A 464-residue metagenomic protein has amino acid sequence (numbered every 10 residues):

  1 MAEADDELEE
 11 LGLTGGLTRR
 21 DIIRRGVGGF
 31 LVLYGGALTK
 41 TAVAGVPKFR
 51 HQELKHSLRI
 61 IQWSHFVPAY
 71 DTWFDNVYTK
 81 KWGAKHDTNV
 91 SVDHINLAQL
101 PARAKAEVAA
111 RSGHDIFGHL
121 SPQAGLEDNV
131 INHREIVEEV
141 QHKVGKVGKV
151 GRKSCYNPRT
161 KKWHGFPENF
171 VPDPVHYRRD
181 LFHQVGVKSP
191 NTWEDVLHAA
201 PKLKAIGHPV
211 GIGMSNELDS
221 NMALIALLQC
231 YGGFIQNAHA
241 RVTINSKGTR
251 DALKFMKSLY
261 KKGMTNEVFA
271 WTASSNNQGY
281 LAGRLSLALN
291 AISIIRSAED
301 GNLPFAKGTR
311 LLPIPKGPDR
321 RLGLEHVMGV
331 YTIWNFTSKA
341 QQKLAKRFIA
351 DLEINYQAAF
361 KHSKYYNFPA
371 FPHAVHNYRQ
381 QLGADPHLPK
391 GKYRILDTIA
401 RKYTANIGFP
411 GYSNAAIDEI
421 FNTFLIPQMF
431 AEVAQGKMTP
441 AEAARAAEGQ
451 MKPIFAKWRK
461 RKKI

Functional and structural regions predicted by a protein language model:
M1-D21: N-terminal secretory signal peptides
G45-Q52, H119-P174, L197, A226 (+1 more regions): Hinge/lid segment of periplasmic solute-binding proteins
F74, N89, H94, P158-T160 (+2 more regions): C-terminal capping/gating helix-and-loop segments adjacent to ligand/active sites or protein-protein/ligand interfaces
K80-G148, D180-N191, N277-G279, G283-L287 (+2 more regions): Extracytoplasmic "Venus flytrap"/periplasmic binding protein-like
A124, M222-A226, K254-D351: Extracytoplasmic/periplasmic substrate-binding proteins
P158-E168, D173, L197-V242, G248 (+1 more regions): Extracytoplasmic/periplasmic solute-binding protein
A200-K202, I206, H239-F269, I314: Glycine-centered hinge/linker elements that transmit conformational signals in sensory and ligand-binding systems
S293-A306, G317-L425, K460-K463: C-terminal lobe and pocket-closing loops of periplasmic/extracytoplasmic Venus-flytrap solute-binding proteins
